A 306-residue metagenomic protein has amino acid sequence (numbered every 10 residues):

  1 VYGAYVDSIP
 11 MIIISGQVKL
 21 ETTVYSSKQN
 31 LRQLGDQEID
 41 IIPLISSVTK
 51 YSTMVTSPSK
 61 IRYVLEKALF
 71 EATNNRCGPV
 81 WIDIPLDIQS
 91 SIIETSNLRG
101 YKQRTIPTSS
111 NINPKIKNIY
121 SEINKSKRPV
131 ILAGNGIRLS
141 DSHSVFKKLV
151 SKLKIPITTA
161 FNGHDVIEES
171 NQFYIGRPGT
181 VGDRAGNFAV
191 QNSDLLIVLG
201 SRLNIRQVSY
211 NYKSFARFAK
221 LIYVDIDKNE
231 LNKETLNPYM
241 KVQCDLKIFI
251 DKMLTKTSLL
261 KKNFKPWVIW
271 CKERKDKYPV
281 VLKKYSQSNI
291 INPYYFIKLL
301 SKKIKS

Functional and structural regions predicted by a protein language model:
V1-L260, L299-K303: N-terminal alpha/beta PP-like core and its mobile active-site loop of ThDP/TPP-dependent enzymes
I61, N263-Y278: Internal, active-site/partner-interface "lid" segment
T73-V80, K261-K265, P279-S286: Residue-level signal for secondary-structure boundary elements
K272-S306: Active-site diphosphate/adenylate-binding microenvironment
